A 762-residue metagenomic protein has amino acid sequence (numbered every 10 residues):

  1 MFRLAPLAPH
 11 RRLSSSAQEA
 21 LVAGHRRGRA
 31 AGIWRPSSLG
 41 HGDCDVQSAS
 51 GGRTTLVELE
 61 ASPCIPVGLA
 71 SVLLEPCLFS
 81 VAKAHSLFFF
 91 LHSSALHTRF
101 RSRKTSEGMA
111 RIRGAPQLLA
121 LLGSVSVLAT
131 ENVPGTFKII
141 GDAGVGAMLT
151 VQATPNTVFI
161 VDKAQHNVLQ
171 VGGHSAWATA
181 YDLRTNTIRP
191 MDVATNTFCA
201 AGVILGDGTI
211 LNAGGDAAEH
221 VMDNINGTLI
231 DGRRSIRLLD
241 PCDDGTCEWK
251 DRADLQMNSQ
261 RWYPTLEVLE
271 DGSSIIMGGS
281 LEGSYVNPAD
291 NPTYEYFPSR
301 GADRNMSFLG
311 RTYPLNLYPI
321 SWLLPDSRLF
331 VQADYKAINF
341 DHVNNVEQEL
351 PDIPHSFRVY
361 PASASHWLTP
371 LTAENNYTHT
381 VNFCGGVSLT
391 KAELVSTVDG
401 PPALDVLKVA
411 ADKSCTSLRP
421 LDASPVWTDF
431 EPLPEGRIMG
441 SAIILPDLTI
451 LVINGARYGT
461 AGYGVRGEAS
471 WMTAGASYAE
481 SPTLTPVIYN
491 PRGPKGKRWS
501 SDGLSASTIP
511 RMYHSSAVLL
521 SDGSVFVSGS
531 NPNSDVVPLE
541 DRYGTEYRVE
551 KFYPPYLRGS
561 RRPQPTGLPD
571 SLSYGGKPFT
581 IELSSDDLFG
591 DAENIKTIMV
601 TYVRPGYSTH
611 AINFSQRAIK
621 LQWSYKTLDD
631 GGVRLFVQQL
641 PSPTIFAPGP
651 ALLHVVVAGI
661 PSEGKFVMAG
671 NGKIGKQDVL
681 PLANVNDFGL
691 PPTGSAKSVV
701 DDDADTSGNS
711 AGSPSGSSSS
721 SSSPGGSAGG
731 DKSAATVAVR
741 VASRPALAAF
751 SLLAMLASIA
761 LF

Functional and structural regions predicted by a protein language model:
S14-S15, S37-L39, S50, P76: Intrinsic disorder
C64, V81-L87, L96-L119, P745-A746 (+1 more regions): Classical eukaryotic N-terminal signal peptides for Sec-dependent ER targeting/secretion, especially the positively
A70, R113-A129, A749-L756: Cleavable N-terminal signal peptides of Sec/SRP-targeted secreted and luminal proteins
G123, V127-D705: Kelch-like beta-propeller repeat domains
S717-A746: Extracellular Ser/Thr-rich, low-complexity/disordered mucin-like segments
T736-F762: Cleavable C-terminal sorting propeptides in eukaryotic secreted/cell-surface proteins
